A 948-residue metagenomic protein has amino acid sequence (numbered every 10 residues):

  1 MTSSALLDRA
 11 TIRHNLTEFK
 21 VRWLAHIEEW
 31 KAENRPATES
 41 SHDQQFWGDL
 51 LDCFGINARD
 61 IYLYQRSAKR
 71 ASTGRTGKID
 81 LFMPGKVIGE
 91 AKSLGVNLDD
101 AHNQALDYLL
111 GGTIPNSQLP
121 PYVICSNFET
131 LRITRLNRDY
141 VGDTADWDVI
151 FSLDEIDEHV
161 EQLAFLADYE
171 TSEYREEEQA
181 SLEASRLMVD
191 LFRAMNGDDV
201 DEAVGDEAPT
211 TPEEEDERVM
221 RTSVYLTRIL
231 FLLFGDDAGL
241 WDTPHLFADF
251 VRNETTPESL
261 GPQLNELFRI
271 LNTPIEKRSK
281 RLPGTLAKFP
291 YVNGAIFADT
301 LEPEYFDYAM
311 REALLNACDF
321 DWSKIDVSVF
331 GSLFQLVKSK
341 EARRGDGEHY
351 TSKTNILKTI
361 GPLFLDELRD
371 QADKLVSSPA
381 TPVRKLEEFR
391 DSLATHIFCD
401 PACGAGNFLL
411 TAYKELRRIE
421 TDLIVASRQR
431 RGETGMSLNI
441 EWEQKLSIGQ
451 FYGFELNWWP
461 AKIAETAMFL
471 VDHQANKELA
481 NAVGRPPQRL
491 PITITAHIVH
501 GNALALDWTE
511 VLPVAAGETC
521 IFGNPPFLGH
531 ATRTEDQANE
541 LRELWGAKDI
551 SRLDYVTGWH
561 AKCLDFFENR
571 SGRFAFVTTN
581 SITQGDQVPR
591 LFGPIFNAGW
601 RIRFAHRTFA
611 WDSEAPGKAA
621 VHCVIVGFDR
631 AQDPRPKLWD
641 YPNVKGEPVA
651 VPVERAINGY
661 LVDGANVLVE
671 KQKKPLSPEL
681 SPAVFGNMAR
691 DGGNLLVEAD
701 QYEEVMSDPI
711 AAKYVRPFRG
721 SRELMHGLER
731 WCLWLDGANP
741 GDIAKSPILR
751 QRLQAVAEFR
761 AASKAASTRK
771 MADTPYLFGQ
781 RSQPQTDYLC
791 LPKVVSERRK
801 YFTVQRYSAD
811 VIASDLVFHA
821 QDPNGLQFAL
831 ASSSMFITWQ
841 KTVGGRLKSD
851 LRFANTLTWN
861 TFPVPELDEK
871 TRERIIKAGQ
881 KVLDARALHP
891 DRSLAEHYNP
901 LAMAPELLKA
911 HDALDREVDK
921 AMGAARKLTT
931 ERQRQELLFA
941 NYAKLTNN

Functional and structural regions predicted by a protein language model:
M1-Y122, T130, R138-Y140, Y776: A short, conserved, highly charged catalytic patch centered on acidic carboxylates
T2-E33, W147-E415, Q450-I463, A467 (+15 more regions): Preference for the N-terminal adenyl/adenosyl cofactor-binding alpha/beta module
G48-D52, T227-D236, Q335-L336, T466-H473 (+6 more regions): Short, hydrophobic/amphipathic alpha-helical patches that form generic packing surfaces within helical domains
R59-Y64, H245-D249, Q371-A394, L416-Q450 (+1 more regions): Flexible phosphate/Mg2+-sensing switch loops adjacent to catalytic phosphate-binding sites
R70-G77, L94, L98, H102-Q104 (+22 more regions): Signature of N6-adenine DNA methyltransferases within the class I
S93, L110, T557, D633-P634 (+3 more regions): Polybasic, glycine- and aromatic-enriched phosphate-binding surface used to engage nucleic acids
P379-I397, Q444, L490-C520, A610-W611 (+3 more regions): Flexible, glycine/threonine-enriched loop-and-boundary segments that flank and lead into catalytic domains of large
C403, I748-V756, M771-A772, T861-N948: Non-catalytic DNA-recognition/assembly elements of restriction-modification systems
